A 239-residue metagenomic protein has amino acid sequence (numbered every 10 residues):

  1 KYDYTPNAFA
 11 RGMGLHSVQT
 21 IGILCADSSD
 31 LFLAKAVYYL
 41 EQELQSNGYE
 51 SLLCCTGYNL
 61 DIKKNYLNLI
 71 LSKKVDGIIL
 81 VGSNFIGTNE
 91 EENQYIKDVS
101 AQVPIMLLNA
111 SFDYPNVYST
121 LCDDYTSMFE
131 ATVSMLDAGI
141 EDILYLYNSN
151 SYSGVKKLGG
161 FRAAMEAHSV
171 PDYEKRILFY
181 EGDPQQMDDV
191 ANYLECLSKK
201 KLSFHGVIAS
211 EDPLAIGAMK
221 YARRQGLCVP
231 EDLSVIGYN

Functional and structural regions predicted by a protein language model:
K1-S17: N-terminal helix-turn-helix DNA-binding module of bacterial transcription factors
L15-V133, D137, K199: Alpha-helical recognition/docking segments in bacterial nutrient-uptake and carbohydrate-utilization systems
L31-S46, S127-S134, S153-D172, G217 (+1 more regions): Short, solvent-exposed amphipathic alpha-helices that sit in or adjacent to ligand/effector-binding or catalytic
L44-C55, L144-Y145, R162-V190: Short beta-strand elements in bilobed, periplasmic/extracellular small-molecule ligand-binding domains
V75-S83, L144-L146, K200-E211, S234-I236: Periplasmic-binding protein-like
M106-L108, E166, V170, G206 (+2 more regions): Venus flytrap/periplasmic-binding-protein-like
N116-Y145, V155, R162-A163, Q186-E195 (+1 more regions): Hydrophobic alpha-helical segments within soluble ligand-binding/sensing domains
